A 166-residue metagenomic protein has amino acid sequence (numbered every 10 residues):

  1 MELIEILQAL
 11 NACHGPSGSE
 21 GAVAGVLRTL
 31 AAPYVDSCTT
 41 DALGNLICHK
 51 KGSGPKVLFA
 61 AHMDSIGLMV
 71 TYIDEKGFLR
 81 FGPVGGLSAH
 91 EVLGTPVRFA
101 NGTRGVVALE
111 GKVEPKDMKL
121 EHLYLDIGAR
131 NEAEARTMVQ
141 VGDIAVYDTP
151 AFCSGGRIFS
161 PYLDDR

Functional and structural regions predicted by a protein language model:
M1-R166: N-terminal hydrophobic/helix-forming segments and targeting peptides
